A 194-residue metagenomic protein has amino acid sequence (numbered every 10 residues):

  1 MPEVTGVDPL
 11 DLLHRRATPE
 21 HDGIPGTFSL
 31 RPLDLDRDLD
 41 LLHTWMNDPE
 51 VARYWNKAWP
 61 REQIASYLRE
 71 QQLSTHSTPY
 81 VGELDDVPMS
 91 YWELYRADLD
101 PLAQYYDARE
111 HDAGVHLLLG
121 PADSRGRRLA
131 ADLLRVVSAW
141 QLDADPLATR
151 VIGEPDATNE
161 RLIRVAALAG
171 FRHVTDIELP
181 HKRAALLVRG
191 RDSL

Functional and structural regions predicted by a protein language model:
M1-G6, L10, H21, D38-L39 (+1 more regions): Acyl-donor (CoA/ACP) binding surface of acyl/acetyltransferases
P19-T27: Short, contiguous pre-domain boundary segments
S29-D40: A short beta-loop-alpha structural element at the N-terminal edge of CoA-dependent acyl/N-acetyltransferase catalytic
L39-H43, A65: An amphipathic alpha-helix signature
T44-A58: Helix-loop element at the rim of GNAT/NAT acetyltransferase active sites that forms part of the acceptor-substrate
A58-P79: Active-site rim helix/loop that mediates acceptor-substrate recognition in acyltransferases
T78-V81, V151-G153: A short glycine-rich, hydrophobically flanked beta-strand micro-motif that places a catalytic Asp/Glu for divalent metal
